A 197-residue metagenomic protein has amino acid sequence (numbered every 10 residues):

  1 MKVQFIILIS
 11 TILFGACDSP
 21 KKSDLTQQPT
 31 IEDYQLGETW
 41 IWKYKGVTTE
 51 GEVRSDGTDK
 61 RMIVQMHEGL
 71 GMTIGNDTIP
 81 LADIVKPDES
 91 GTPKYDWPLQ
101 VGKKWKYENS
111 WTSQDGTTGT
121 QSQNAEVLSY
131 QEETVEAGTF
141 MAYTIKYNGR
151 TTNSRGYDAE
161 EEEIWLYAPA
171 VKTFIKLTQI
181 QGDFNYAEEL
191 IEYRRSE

Functional and structural regions predicted by a protein language model:
M1-G15: Sec-dependent bacterial lipoprotein signal peptides
I6-L8, K104, E108: Short amphipathic alpha-helical "recognition" segments used for binding
C17-M72, I79, N109-E197: Acidic, serine/threonine-rich low-complexity disordered tracts
G69-K104, R195: Mid-chain, structured segments of secreted extracytoplasmic proteins
